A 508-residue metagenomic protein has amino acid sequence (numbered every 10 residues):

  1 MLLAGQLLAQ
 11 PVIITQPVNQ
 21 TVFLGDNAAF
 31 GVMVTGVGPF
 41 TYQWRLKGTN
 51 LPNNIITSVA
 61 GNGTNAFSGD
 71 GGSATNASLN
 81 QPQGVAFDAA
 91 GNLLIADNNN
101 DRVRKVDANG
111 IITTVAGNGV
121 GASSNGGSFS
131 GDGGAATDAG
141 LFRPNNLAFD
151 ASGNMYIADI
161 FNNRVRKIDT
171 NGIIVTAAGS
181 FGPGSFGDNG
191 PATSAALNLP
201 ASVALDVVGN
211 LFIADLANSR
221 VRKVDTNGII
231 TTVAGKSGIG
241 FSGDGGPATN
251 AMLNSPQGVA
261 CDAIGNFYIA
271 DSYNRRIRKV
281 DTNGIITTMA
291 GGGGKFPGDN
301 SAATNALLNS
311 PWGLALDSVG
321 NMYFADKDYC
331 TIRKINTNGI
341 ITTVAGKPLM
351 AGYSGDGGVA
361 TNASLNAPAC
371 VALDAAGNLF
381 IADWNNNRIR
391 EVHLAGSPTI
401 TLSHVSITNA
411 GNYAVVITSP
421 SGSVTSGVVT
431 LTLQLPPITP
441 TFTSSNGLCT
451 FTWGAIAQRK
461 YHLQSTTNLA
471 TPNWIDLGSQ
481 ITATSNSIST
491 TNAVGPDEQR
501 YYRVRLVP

Functional and structural regions predicted by a protein language model:
G5-N53, L394-P508: Short, composition-biased motifs enriched in small/polar/acidic residues
N53-Q81, I111-R143, I173-L199, I229-S255 (+3 more regions): Gly/Pro-rich loop segments of beta-rich domains
F87-A90, F149-S152, L205-V208, C261-I264 (+2 more regions): Residue-level detector of Asp-centered blade-edge/turn motifs that repeat once per structural unit in beta-propeller
N92-L94, N154-Y156, N210-F212, N266-Y268 (+2 more regions): Conserved beta-propeller blade signature
N98, I160, L216, S272 (+2 more regions): Short loop/turn segments immediately following the C-termini of beta-strands
D101-K105, I111, N163-K167, I173 (+8 more regions): A short loop-to-beta-strand structural motif that recurs across blades of beta-propeller domains
A367-S397, V405: Blade-level signature of beta-propeller repeat domains, shared across WD40, Kelch, NHL, RCC1 and BNR/Asp-box propellers
